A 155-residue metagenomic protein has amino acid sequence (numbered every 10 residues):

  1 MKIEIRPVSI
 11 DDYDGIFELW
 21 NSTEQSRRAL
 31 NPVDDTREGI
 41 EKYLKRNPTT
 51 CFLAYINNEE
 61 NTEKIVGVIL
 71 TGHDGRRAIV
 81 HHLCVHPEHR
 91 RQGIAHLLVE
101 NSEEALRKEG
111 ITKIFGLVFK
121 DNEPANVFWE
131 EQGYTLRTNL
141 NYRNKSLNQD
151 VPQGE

Functional and structural regions predicted by a protein language model:
M1-D11, Q149-E155: Conserved N-terminal entry element of GNAT/NAT acetyltransferase domains
P7-H81, H86, A105, R137-T138: Acetyl-CoA-dependent GNAT
D12-G15, L97, P124: Charged catalytic carboxylate motif
V85, R91-E104, E131: Conserved acetyl-CoA-binding loop-helix of GNAT-fold acetyltransferases
V99, L106-V118: Conserved GNAT acetyl-CoA-binding A-motif
G116-A125, N144: Conserved beta-strand-loop-alpha-helix junction that forms the acyl-donor binding cleft
E130-N139: Conserved acetyl-CoA-binding loop of GNAT-fold acetyltransferases
T138-Q149: Short, basic/aromatic-enriched C-terminal tail that caps enzymatic domains
